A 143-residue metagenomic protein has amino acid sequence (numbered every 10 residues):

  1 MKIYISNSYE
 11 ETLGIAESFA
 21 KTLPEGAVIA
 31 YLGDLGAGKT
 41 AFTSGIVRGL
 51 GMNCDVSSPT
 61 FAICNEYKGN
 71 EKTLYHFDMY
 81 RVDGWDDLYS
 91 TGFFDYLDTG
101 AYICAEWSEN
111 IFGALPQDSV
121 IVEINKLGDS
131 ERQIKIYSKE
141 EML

Functional and structural regions predicted by a protein language model:
M1-S18: N-terminal pre-Walker A segment at the start of P-loop NTPase domains
K2, R48, D86, F94-L143: Short phosphate-coordinating micro-motif centered on Lys-Gly-acidic
A20-G26: Phosphate-binding P-loop
I29-Y31: Hydrophobic anchor at the beta1->P-loop junction of P-loop NTPases
L35: The conserved Walker
K39: Conserved lysine of the Walker
M52-Y67: Short beta-strand-centered segment that lines the nucleotide-binding/catalytic pocket of NTP-utilizing
